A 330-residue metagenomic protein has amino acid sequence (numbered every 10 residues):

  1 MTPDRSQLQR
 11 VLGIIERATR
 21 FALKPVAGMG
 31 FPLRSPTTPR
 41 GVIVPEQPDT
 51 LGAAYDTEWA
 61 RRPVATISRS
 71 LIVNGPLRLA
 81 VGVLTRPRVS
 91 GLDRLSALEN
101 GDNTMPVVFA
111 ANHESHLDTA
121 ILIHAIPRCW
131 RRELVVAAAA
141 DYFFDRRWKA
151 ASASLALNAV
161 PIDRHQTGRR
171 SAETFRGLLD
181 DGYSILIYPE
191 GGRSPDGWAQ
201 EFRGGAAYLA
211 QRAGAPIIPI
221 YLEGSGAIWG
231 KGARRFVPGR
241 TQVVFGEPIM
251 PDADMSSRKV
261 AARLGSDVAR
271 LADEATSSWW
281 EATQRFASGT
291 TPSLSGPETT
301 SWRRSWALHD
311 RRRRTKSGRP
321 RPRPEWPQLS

Functional and structural regions predicted by a protein language model:
T2-Q47, L51, Y55-R61, R169-S330: Non-catalytic C-terminal accessory region of glycerolipid acyltransferases and related lyso-lipid remodeling enzymes
A60-R78: Helix-enriched interaction subdomains in cytosolic or periplasmic regions, typified by TIR/SEFIR signaling/NADase cores
V73, R147-W148, P238: Short, glycine/polar-rich helix-capping loops at beta-to-alpha or helix-loop-helix junctions that flank or form
L77-H113: Helix-to-loop junction immediately C-terminal to a conserved catalytic motif
R78-G82, S152-L155, R235-F236, Q242: Short, conserved catalytic or adaptor-binding loops enriched in Gly and charged residues
V89-S90, V160-D163, P251: Short acidic-hydrophobic, aromatic-tinged amphipathic segments that line or gate anion-handling sites
G91, I121, R170-T174: Well-ordered alpha-helical segments embedded in enzymatic catalytic cores
G101-H165: Catalytic core of membrane glycerolipid acyltransferases/transacylases, capturing the structured, soluble-facing
